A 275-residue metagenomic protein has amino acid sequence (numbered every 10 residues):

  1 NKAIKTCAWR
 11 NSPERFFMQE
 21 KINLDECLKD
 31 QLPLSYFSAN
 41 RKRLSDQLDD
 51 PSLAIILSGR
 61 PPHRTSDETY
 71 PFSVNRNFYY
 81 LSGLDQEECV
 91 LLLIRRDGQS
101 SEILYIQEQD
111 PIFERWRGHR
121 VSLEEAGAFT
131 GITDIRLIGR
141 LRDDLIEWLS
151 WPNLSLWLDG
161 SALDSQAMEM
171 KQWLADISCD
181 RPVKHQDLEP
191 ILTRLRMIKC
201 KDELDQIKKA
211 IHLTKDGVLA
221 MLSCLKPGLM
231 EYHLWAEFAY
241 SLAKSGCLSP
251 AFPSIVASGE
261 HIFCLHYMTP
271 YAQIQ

Functional and structural regions predicted by a protein language model:
K2-T6: Extreme N-terminal basic, low-complexity initiation segments that serve as generic localization/processing leaders
C7-D216: A composition/biophysics-driven feature that prefers long, compositionally simple stretches
D50, R96, L213-D216, K226-G228 (+2 more regions): Secondary-structure boundary elements
S66-S73, Q186-I191, I198, L229-Q275: Short catalytic-site patches enriched in acidic/histidine residues that coordinate or position cofactors/metals
S122-E124, K226-G228, P253: Juxtamembrane/interface motifs at transmembrane-helix termini
L195, D202-D205, D216-E237, S241: A charged, amphipathic alpha-helical module
